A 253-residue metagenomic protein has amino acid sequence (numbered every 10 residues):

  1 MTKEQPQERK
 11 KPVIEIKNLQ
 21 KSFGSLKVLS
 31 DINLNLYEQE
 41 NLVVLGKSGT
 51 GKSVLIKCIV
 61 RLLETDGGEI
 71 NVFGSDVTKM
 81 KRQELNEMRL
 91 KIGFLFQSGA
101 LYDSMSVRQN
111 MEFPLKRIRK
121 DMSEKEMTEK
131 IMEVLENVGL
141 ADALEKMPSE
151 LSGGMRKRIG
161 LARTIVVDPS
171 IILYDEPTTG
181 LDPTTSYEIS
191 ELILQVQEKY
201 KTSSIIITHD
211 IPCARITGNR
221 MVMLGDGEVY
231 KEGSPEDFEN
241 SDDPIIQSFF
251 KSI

Functional and structural regions predicted by a protein language model:
V60: Helix-to-loop junction immediately C-terminal to a conserved catalytic motif
D76, S123-D142: Conserved ABC ATPase "signature" region
M105-F113: Short coil-to-helix segment of the ABC ATPase nucleotide-binding domain corresponding to the Q-loop/switch region
M147-L151, M155: Conserved ABC ATPase signature
V166-S170: A short, proline-enriched helix->beta-strand linker immediately N-terminal to the Walker B motif in ABC-type P-loop
I172-D175: Catalytic Walker B motif of ABC-type/P-loop ATPase nucleotide-binding domains
P183-T185: Helix N-cap at the start of a conserved alpha-helix in ABC-type nucleotide-binding domains
